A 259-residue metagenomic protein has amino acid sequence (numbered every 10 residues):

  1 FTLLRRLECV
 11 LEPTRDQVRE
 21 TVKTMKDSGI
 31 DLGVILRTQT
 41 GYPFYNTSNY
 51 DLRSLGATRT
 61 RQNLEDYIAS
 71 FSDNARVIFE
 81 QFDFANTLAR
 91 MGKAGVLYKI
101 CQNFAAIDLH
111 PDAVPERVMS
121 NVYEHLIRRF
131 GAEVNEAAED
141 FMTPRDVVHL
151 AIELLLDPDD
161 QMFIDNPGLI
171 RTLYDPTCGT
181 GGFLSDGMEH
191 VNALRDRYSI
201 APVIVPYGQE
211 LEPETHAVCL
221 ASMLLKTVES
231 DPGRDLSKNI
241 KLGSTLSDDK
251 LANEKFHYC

Functional and structural regions predicted by a protein language model:
F1-D160, D231-D235, N239-T245: Non-catalytic, mostly N-terminal accessory regions of nucleic-acid modification and defense proteins
A137, F141-Y258: Conserved S-adenosyl-L-methionine
